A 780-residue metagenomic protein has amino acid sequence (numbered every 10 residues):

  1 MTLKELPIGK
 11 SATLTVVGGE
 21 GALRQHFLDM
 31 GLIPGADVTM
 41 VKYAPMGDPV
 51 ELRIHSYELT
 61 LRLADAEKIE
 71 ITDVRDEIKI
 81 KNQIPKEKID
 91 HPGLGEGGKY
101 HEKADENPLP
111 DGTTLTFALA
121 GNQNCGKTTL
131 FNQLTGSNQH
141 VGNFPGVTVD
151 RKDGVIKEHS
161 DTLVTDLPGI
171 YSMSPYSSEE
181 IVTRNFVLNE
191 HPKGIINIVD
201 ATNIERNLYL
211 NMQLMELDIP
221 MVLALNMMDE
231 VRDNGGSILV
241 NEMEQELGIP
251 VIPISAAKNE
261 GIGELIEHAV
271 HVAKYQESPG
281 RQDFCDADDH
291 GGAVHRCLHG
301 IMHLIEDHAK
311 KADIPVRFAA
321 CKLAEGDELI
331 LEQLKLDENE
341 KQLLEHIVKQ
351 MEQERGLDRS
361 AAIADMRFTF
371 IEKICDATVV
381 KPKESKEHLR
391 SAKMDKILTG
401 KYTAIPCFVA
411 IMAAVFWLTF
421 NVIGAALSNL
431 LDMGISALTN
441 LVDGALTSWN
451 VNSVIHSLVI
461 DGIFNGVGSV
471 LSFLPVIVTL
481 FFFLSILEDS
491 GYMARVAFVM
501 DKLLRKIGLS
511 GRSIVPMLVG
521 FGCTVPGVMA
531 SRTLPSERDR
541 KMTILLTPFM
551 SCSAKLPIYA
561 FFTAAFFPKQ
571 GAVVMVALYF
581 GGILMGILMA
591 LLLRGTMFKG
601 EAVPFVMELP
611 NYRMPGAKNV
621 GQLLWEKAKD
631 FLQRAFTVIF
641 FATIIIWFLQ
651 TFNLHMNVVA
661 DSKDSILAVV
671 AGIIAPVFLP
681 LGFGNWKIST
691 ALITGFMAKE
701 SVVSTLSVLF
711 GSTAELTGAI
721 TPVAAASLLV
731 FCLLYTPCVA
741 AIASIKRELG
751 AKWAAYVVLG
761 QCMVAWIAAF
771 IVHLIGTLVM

Functional and structural regions predicted by a protein language model:
D90-S172, E190: Conserved G1/Walker A P-loop phosphate-binding module
H159, R184-V251, I558: Conserved C-terminal guanine-recognition region of P-loop GTPase G domains, centered on the G4
V222, R232-P382: Alpha-helical transmembrane helix bundles of large polytopic membrane transport and channel proteins
A361-D365, K381, V422-I463, I507 (+3 more regions): Extended, low-charge hydrophobic alpha-helical regions
L398-F498: Core alpha-helical transmembrane segments of integral membrane proteins
C407-L418, L480-S485, T563-A565, L578-L592 (+3 more regions): Hydrophobic core segments of alpha-helical transmembrane domains in multi-pass membrane transport and ion-translocation
M433, A437-L441, A494-T524, K599-L623 (+1 more regions): Juxtamembrane inter-helical linkers in multi-pass membrane proteins
S553-V576, A740-G750, A769-M780: Transmembrane helix-loop junctions at the membrane interface of multipass transporters and ion channels
